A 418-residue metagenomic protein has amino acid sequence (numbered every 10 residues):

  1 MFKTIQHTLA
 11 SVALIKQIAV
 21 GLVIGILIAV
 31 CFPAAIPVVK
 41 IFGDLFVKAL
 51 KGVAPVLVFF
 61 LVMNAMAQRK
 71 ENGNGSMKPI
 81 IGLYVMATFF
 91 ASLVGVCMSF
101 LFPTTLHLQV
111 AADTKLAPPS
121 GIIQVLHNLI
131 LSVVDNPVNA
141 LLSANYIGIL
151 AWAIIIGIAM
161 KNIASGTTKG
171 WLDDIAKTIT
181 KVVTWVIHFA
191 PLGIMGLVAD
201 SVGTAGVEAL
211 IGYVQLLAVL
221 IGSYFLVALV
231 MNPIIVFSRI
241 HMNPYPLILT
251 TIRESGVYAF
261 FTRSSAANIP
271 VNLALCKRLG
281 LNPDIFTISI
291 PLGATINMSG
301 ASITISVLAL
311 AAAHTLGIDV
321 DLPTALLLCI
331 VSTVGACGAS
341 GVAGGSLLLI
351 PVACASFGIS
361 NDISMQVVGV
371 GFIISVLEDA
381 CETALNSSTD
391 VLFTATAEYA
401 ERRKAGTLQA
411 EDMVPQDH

Functional and structural regions predicted by a protein language model:
L9-F32, V47-L50, G75-L247, T407-M413 (+1 more regions): Signature of multi-pass transmembrane helix bundles
I26, V30, L57-N64, V96 (+9 more regions): Transmembrane alpha-helix boundary and packing residues in multipass membrane permease domains and related
P33, A65-G75, N162-G166, A205 (+5 more regions): Juxtamembrane helix-boundary/capping and inter-helix hinge elements in multi-pass membrane proteins
V38, N74, V207-Q215, M242-T250 (+2 more regions): Membrane-water interface of transmembrane alpha-helices in multipass transporters/channels
F46-K48, G52-L61: Active-site-adjacent helical/loop segments in soluble small-molecule enzymes
A49, V85-L93, I221-L226, A259-S264 (+3 more regions): Hydrophobic transmembrane alpha-helical segments of multi-pass transport and channel proteins
E254-A336, T407-M413: Helix-loop-helix junctions within the multi-pass membrane cores of secondary transporters/permeases
V307-H418: Transmembrane alpha-helical segments and their short flanking loops that form helix-hairpins/helix-helix interfaces
